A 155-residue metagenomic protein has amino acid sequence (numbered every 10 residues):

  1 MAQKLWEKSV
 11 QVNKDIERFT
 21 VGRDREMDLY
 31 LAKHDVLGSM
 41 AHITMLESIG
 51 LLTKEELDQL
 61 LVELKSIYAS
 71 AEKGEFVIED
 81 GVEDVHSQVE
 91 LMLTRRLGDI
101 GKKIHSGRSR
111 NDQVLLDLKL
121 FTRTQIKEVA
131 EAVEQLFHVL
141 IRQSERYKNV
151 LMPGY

Functional and structural regions predicted by a protein language model:
M1-Y155: A helix-coil-helix interface module used to build multimeric assemblies and to scaffold catalytic/cofactor sites
